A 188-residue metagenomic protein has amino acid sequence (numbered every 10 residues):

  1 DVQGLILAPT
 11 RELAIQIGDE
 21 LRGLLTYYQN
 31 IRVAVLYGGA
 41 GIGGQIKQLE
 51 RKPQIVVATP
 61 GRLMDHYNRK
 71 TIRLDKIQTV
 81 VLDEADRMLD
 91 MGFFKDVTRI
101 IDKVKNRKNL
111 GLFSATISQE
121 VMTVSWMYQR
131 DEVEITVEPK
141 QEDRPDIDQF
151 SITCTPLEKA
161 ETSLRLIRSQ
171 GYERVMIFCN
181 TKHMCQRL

Functional and structural regions predicted by a protein language model:
D1-L188: Conserved helicase RecA-like core
